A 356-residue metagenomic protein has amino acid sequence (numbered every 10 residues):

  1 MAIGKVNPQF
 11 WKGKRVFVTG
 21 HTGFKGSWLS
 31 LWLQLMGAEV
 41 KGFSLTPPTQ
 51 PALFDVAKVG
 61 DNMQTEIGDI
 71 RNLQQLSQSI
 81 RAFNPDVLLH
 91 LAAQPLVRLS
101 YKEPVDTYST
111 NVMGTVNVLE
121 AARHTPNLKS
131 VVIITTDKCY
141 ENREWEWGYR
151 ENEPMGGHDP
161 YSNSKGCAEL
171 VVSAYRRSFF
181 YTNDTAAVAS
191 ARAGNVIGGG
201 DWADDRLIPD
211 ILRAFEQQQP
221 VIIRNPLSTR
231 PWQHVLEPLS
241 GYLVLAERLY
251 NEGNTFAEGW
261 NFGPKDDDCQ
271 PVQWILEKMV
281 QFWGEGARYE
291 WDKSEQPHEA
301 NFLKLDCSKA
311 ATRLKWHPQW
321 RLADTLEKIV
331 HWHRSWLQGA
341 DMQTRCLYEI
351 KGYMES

Functional and structural regions predicted by a protein language model:
M1-A193, W336, C346-Y348, Y353: N-terminal Rossmann-like NAD(P)+-binding domain of SDR-like oxidoreductases, especially those catalyzing
L35-A38, G68, N195, F215-S356: C-terminal substrate-binding subdomain of Rossmann-fold SDR/epimerase-dehydratase oxidoreductases
R71, L96, T107, G198 (+2 more regions): Glycine-/small-residue-rich active-site loops that bind phosphorylated ligands and cofactors
Q75, D106, M113, L207 (+2 more regions): Residue-level recognition of oxygen-bearing side chains
V118, Y175, D210-A214, G241-L245: A short, amphipathic alpha-helix embedded in the catalytic core of nucleotide-handling enzymes
C167, V171-Y175, I211, I275 (+1 more regions): Hydrophobic alpha-helix immediately C-terminal to the catalytic Tyr-X-X-X-Lys motif of short-chain
